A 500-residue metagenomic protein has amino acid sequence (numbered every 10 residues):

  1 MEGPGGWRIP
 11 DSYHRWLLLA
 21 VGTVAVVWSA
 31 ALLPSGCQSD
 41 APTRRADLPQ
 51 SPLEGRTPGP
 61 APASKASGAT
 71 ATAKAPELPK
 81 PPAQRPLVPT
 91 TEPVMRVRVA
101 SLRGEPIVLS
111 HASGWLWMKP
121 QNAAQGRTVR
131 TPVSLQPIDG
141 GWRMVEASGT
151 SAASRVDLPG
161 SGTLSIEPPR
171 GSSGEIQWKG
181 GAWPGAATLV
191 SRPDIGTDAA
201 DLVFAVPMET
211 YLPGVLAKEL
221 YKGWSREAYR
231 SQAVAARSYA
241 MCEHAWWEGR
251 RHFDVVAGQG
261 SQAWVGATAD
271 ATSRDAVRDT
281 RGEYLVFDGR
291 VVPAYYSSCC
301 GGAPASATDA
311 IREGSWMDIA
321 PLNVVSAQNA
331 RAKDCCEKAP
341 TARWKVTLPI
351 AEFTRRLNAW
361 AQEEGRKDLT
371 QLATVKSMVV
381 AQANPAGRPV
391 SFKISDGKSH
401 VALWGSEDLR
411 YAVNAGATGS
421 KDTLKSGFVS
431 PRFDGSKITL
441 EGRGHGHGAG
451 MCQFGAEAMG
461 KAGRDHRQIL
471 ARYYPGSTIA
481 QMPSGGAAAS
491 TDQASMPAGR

Functional and structural regions predicted by a protein language model:
E2-R500: Conserved, single-site charged/polar hotspot
